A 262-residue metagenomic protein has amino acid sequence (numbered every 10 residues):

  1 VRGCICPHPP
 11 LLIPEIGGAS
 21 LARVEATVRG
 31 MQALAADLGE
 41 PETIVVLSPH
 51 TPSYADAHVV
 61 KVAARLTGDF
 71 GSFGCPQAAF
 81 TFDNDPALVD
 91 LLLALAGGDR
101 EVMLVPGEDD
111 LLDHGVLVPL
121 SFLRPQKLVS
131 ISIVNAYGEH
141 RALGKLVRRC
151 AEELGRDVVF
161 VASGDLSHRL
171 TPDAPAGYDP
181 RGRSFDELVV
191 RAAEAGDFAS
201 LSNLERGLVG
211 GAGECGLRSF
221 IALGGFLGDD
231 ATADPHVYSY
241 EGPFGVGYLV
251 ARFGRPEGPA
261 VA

Functional and structural regions predicted by a protein language model:
V1-P41, S53-K145, A174-A262: Flexible, D/E/H-enriched segments
T43-S48, R156-G164: Beta-strand elements within well-structured catalytic alpha/beta cores of enzymes that handle phosphate/sulfate esters
H50-P52, L166-S167: Catalytic metal-binding/acid-base residues of hydrolase active sites
A136-Y137, L166-R169: Short, catalytically relevant binding-site loops at active-site mouths
K145-E153, V158: Non-transmembrane, aqueous-exposed alpha-helical and coiled segments at domain scale
V158, R169-D173: Short conserved catalytic/interaction loops centered on acidic-Pro-aromatic/His motifs
